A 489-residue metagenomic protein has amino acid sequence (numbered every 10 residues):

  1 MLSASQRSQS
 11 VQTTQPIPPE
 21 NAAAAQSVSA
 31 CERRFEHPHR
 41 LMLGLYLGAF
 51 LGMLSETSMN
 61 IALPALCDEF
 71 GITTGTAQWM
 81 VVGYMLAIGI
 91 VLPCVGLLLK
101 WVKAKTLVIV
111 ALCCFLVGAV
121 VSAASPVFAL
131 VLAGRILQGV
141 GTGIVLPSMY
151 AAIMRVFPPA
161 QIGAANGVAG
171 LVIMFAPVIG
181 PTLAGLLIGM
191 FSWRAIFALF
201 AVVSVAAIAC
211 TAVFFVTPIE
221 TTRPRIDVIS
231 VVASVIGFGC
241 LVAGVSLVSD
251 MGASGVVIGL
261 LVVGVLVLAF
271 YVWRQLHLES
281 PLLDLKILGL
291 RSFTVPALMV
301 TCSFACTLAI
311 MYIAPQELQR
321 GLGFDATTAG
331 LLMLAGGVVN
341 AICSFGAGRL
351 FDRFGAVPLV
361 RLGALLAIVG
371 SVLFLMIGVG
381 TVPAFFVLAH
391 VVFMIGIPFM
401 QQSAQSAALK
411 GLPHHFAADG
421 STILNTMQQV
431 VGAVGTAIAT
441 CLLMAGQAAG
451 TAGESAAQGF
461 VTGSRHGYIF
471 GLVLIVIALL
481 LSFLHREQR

Functional and structural regions predicted by a protein language model:
M1-L54, D68: Cytosolic juxtamembrane N-terminal segment immediately preceding the first transmembrane helix of multi-pass
P18-A22, A207, G446-S455: Peri-membrane helix termini and adjoining interfacial loops of integral membrane proteins
P38-L63, F70-G89, C94-G96, K100-V108 (+11 more regions): 12-transmembrane solute porter fold
E56, N60, P64, V117-S122 (+5 more regions): Membrane-embedded alpha-helical segments in integral membrane proteins
G118-A123, Q138, M154, T211 (+3 more regions): MFS-fold secondary transporters
F128, I219-P224, L247-A253, V379-G380: Membrane-interface helix caps and helix-loop-helix hairpins in membrane proteins
L137-L171: Cytoplasmic helix-loop-helix junction between adjacent transmembrane helices in 12-TM secondary transporters
A201-E220, V235-L247, V263-L278, A478-R486: C-terminal membrane-cytosol helix-exit motif in multi-pass small-molecule transporters
